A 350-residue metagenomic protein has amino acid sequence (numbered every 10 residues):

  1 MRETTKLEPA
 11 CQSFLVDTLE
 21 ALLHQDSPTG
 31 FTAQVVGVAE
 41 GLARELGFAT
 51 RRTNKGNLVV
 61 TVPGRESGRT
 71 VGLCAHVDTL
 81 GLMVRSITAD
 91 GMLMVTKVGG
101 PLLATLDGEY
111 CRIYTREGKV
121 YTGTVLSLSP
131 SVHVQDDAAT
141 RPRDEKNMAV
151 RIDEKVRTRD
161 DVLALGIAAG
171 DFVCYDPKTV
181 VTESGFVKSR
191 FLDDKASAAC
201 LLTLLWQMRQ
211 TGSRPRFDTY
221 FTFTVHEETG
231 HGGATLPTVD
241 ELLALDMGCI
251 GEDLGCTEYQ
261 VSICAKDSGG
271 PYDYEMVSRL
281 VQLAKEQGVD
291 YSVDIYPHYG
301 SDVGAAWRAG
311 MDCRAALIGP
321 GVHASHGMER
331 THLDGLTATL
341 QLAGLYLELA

Functional and structural regions predicted by a protein language model:
M1-A350: N-terminal hydrophobic/helix-forming segments and targeting peptides
